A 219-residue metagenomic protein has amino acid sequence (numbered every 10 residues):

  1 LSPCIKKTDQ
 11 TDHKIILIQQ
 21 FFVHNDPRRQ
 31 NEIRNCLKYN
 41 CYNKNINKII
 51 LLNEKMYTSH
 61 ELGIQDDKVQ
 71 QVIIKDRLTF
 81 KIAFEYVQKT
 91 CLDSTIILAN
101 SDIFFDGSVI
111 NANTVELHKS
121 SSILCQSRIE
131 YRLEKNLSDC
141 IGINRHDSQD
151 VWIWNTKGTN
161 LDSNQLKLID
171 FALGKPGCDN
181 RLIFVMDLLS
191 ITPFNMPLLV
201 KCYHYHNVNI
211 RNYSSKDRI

Functional and structural regions predicted by a protein language model:
L1-P3: N-terminal signal-anchor transmembrane helix specifying type II single-pass membrane topology of secretory-pathway
D12-F21, P27-R29, C36, I169-I219: C-terminal catalytic/acceptor-binding lobe
N25-D26, Y57-E61, F104-G107, R132-K135 (+2 more regions): Short catalytic/ligand-binding loop motif for oxyanion handling, primarily in non-cytosolic enzymes, centered on
I33-N47: Short, acidic, metal-binding catalytic loop of nucleotide-sugar glycosyltransferases
N47-E54, I123-Q126: Short, hydrophobic beta-strand segments that form beta-sheet elements in well-ordered domains
L51-I96, G107: Active-site-proximal specificity loops/subdomain of glycosyltransferases
Q88, I103-F184: Conserved catalytic core of nucleotide-sugar-dependent glycosyltransferases
L98-N100: Active-site acidic Asp-centered loop
